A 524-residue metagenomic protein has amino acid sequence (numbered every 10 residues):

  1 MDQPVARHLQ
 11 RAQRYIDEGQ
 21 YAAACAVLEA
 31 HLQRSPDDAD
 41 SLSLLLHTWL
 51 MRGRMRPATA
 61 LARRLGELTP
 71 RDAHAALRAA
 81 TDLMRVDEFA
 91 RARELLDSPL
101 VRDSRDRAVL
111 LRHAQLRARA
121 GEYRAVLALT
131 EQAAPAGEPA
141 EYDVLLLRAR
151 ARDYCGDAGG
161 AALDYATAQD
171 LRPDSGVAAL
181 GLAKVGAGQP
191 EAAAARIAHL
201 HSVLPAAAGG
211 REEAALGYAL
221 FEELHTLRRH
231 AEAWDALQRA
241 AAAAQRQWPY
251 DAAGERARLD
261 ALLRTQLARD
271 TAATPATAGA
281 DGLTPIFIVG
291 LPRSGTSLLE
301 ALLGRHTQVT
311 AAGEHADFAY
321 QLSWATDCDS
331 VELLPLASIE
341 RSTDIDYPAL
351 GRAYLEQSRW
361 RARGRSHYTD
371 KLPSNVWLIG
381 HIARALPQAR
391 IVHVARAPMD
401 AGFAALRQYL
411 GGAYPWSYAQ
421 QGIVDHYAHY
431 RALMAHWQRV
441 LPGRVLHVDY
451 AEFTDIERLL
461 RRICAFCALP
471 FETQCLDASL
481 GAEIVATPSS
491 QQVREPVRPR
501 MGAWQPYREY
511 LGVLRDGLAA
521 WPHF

Functional and structural regions predicted by a protein language model:
D2, P36, P70, S104 (+3 more regions): Short coil turns that delineate tetratricopeptide repeat
R11, L45, R78-A79, H113 (+3 more regions): Structural register within alpha-helical repeat arrays
A24, A58, A92, V126 (+3 more regions): Single-residue signature of alpha-solenoid repeat helices
A162, L180-A183, I197-A207, L216-A276 (+5 more regions): PAPS-dependent sulfotransferases, especially Golgi type II membrane carbohydrate sulfotransferases
A278-R384: Phosphate-binding active sites in nucleotide-utilizing proteins
I382-A404: Conserved phosphate-donor/acceptor-positioning beta-strand/loop module used by diverse small-molecule
